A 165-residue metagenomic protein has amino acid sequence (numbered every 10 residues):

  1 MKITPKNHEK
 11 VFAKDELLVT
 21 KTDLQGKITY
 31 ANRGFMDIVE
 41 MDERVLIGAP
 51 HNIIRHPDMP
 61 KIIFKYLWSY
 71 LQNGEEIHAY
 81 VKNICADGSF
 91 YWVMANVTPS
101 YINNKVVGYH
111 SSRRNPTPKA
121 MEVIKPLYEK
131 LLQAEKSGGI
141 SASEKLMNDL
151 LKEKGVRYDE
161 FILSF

Functional and structural regions predicted by a protein language model:
K2-L131: Sensory/regulatory domains in signal-transduction proteins
V107-H110, R114-F165: Juxtadomain coupling helices with adjacent low-complexity linkers
